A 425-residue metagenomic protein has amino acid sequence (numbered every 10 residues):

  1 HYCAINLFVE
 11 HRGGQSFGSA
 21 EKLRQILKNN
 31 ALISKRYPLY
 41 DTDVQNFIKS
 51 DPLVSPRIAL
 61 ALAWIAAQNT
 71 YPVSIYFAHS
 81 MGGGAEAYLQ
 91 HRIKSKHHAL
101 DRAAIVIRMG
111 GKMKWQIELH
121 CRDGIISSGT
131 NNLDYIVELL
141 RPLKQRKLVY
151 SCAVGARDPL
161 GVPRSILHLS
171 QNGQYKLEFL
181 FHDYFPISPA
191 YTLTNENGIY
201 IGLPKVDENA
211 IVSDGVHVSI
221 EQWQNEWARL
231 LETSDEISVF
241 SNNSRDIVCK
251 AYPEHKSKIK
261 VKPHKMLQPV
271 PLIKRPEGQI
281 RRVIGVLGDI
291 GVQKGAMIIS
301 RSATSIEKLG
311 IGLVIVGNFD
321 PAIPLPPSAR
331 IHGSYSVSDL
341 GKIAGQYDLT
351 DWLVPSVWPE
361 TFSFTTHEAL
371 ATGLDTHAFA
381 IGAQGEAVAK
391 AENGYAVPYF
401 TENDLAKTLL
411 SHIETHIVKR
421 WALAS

Functional and structural regions predicted by a protein language model:
F17-V73, K94-D101, A228: C-terminal, non-catalytic tails of nucleotide-sugar-dependent glycosyltransferases
L167, Q171-N172, I201-I237: Membrane-proximal helix-turn-helix segments that form the acceptor-binding/catalytic region of lipid-linked
T233, R245-M266: Helix-loop-beta element that forms the nucleotide-linked donor phosphate-binding surface in glycosyltransferases
S238, E277-K294, S300-A303: Conserved donor-binding/catalytic core segment of Leloir-type glycosyltransferases
G317-Q346: Nucleotide-activated donor-binding/catalytic signature segment of Leloir-type glycosyltransferases, i.e., the conserved
G341, T366-A371, G385-E386: Short alpha-helical segment that forms part of, or immediately flanks, the ligand-binding pocket in carbohydrate-active
D351, D375-A378: Short hydrophobic beta-strand element within catalytic cores of glycosyltransferases and related nucleotide-activated
L353-F364, E386: Nucleotide-sugar-dependent
